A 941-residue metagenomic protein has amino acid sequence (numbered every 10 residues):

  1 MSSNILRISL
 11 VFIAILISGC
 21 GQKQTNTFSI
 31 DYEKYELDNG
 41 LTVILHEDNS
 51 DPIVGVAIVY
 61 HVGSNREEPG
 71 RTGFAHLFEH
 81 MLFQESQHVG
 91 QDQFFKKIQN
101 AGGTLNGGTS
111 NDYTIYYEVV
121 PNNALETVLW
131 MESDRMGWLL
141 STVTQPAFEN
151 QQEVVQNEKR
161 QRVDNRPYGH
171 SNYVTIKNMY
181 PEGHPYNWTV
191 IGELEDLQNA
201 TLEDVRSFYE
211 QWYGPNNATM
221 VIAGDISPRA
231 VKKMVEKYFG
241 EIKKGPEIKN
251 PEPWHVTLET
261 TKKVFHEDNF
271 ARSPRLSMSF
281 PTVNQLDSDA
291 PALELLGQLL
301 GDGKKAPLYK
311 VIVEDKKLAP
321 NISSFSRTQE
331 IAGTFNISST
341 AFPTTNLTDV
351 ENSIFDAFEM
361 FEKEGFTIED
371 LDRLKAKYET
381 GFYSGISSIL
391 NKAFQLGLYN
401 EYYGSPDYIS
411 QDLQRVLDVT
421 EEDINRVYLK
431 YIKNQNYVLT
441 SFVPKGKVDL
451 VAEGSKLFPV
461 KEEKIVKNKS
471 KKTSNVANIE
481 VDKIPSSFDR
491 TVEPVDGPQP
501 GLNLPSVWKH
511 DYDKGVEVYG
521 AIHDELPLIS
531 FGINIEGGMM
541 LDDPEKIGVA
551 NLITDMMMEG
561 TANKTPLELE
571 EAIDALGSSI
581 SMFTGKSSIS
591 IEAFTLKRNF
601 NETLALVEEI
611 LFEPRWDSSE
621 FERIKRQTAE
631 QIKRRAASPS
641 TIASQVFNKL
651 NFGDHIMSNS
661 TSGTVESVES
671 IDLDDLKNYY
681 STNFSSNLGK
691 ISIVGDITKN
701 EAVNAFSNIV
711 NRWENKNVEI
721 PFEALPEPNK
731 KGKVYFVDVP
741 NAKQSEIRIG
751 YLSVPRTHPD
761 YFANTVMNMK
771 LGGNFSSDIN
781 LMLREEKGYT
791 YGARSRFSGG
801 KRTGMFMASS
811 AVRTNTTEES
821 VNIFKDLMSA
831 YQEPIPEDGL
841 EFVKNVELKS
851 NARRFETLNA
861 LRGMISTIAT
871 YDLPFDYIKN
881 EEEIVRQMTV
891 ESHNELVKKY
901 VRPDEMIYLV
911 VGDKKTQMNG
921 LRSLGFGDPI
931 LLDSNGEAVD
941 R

Functional and structural regions predicted by a protein language model:
M1-S9: Bacterial N-terminal signal peptides that target proteins for export
I8-I17: Bacterial N-terminal signal peptides
C20-V43, S227-D268, K310, S410-N534 (+5 more regions): Proteolytic maturation boundary segments
H46, D51-E67, G73-L77, D92-W138 (+18 more regions): M16 family metallopeptidases and their MPP-like homologs
M81-H88, G560-A562: Catalytic Zn2+-binding segment of zinc metalloproteases
S133-V143, Y238-P246, F355-G365, E609-W616 (+3 more regions): A common structural junction motif
Q145, Q152, R206-Y238, N436 (+3 more regions): Non-catalytic, conformational "gating/processing" segments within enzyme and secreted inhibitor domains
V155-R162, W254-E267, K375-G385, T595-L596 (+3 more regions): Short, conserved secondary-structure transition motifs
